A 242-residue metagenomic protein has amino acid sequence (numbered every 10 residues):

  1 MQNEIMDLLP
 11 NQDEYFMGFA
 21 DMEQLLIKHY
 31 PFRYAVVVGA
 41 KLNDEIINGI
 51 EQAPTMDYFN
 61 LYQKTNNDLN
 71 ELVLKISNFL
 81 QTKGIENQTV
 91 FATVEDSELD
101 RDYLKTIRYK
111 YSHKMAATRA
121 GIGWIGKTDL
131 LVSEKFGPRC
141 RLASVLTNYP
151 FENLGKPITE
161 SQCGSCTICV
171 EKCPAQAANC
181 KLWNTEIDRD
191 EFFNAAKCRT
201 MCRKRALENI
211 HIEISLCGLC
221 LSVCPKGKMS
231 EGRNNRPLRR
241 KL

Functional and structural regions predicted by a protein language model:
M1-L74: Non-catalytic, usually N-terminal nucleic-acid engagement modules in DNA/RNA processing proteins
K64-T65, L69-L242: Catalytic cores of enzyme domains
